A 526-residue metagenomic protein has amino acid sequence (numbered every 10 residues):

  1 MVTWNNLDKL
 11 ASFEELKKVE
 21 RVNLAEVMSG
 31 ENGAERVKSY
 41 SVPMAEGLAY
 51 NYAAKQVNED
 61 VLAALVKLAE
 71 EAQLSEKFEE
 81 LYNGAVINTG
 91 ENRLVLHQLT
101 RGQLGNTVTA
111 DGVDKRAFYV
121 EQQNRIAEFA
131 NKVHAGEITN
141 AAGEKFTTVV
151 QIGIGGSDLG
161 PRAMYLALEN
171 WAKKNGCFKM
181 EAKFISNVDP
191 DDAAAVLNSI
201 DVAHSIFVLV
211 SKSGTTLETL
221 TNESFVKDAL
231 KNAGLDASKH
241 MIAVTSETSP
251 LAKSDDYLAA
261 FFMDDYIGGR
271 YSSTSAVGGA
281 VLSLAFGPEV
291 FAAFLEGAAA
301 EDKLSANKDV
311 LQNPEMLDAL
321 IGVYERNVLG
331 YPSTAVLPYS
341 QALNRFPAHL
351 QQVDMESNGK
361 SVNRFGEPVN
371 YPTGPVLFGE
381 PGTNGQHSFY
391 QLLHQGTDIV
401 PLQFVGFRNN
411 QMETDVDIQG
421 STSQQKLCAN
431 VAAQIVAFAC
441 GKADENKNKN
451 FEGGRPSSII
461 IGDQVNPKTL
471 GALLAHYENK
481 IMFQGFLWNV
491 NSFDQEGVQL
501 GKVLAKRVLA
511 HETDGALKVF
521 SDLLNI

Functional and structural regions predicted by a protein language model:
V2-Q73, Q312, M316-E325, F346 (+10 more regions): Flexible, glycine-rich loop/tail regions that form catalytic "lids" or insertion modules at the edges of active sites
W4-A142, G420-C428, A439-C440, Q484 (+2 more regions): Extended, charge-enriched "interface" segments that sit outside catalytic cores
E128-G136, A142-K308, R507-A510: Glycine-rich phosphate-binding loops that contact phosphosugars or nucleotide phosphates
T147-G155, F207-S213, S333-S340, L377 (+1 more regions): Short glycine-rich or small-residue beta-strand-to-loop segments that form or flank ligand, phosphate, metal/Fe-S
M164-E169, N198-V202, S224-V226, L258 (+4 more regions): Short, solvent-exposed amphipathic alpha-helical segments in soluble enzyme and RNA/protein-processing domains
A229-T414, G453, L500-L504, L509-I526: Active-site phosphate/pyrophosphate-binding segments
T414-K449: Acidic, Ser/Thr-rich peripheral helices and adjacent loops at domain boundaries
K449, V465-L517: C-terminal structured subdomain/cap of oxidoreductase catalytic cores
